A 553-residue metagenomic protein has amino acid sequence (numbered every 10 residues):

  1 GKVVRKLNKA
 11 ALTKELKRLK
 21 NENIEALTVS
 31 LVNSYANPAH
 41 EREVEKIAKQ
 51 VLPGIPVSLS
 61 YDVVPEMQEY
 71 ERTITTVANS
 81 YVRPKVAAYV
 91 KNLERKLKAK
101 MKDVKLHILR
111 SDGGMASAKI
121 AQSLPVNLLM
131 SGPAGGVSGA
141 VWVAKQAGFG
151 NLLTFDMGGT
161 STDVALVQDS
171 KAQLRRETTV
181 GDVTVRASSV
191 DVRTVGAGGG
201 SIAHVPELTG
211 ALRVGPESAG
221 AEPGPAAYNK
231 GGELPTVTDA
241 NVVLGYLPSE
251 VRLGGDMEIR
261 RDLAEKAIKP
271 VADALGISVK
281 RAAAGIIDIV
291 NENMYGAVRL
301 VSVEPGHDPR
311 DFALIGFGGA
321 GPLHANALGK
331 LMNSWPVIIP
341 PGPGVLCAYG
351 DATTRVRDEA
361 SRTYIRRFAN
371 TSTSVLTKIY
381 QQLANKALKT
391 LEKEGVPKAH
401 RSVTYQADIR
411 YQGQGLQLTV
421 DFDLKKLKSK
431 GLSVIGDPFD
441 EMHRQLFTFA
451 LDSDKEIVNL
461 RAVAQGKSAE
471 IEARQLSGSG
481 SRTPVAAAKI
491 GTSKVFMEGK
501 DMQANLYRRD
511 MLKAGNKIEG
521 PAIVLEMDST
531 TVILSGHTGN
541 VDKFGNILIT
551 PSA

Functional and structural regions predicted by a protein language model:
G1-K2, T75-Y89, N127-S131, G150-N151 (+1 more regions): A polyampholytic, Gly/Pro-enriched intrinsically disordered region
V4-R42: A conserved hydrophobic secondary-structure block that centers on an alpha-helix together with its immediately flanking
A10-R18, F149, G159, G198 (+7 more regions): C-terminal, non-catalytic interaction/recognition modules in large multi-subunit enzymes and RNPs
A26-T76, S80, V251, F422-L424 (+2 more regions): Terminal amphipathic helices with adjacent charged low-complexity linkers/tails
V32-S34, D62-V64, S111-G113, D169 (+4 more regions): Short, ordered loop/turn segments at secondary-structure junctions
E43-V51, K96, A327, L331: Alpha-helical structural signal in soluble globular domains
Y61-P65, R72, V90-A211, I259-H324 (+2 more regions): ATP-dependent carbohydrate kinase catalytic cores
